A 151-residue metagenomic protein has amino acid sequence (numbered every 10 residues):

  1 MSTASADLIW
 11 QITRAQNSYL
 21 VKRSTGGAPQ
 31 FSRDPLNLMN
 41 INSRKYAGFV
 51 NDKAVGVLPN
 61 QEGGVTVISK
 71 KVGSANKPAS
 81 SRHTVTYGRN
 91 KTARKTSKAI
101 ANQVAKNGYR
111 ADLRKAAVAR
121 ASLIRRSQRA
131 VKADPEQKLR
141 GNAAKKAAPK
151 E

Functional and structural regions predicted by a protein language model:
M1-E151: Compact, Lys/Arg-rich rRNA/RNP-binding cores from ribosome-related proteins
